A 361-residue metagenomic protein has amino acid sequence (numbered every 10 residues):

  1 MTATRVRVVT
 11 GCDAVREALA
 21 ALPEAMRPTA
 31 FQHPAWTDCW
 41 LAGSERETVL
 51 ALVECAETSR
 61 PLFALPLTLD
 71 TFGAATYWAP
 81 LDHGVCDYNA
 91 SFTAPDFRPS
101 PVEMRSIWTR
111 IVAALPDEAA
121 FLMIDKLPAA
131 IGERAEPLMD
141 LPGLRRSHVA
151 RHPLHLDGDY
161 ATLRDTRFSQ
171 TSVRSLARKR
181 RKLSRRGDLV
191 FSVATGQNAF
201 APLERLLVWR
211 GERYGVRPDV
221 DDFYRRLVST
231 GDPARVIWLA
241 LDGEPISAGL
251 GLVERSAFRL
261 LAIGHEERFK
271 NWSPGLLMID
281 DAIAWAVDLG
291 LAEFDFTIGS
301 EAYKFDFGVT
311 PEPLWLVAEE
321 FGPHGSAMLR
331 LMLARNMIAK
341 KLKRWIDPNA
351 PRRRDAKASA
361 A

Functional and structural regions predicted by a protein language model:
M1, P28-T37, D87-P99, K179: Short N-terminal helix-initiation segments at or just after the protein's N-terminus
M1-V6, T10, A129-L163, L291-A361: Active-site/acyl-donor-binding loops of N-acyltransferases
R5-T58, L62-Y77, L127-R151, D159-N271: A conserved beta-strand-loop-helix scaffold within acyl/acetyltransferase catalytic domains
D13, R98, N198, E267 (+1 more regions): Residue-level detector of flexible, active-site-proximal loop/helix-junction positions within diverse enzyme catalytic
T48, D70-R146, R255-E312: Acyl-donor binding region in acyl/amide transferases
D82, I107-W108, T166-R174, M332-N336: Short intrinsically disordered coil segments
D87-F92, R98-E103, D157-L163, L189-F191 (+7 more regions): Low-complexity, flexible helical/coil segments
